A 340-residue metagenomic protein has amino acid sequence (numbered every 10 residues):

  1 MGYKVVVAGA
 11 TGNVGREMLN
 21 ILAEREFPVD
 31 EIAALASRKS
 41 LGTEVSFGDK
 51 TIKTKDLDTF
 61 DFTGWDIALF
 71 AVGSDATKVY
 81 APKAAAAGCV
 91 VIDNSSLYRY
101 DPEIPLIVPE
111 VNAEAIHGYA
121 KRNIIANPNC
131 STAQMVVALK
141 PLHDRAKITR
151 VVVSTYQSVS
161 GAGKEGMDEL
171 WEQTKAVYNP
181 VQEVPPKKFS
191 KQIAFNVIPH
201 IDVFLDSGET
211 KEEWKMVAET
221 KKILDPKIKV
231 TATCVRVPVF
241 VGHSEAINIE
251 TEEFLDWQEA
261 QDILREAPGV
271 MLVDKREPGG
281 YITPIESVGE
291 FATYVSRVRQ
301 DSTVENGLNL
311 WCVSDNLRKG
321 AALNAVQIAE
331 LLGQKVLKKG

Functional and structural regions predicted by a protein language model:
M1-I193, K229, T293-Y294, V298-V304 (+3 more regions): N-terminal Rossmann-like NAD(P) cofactor-binding subdomain of oxidoreductases, focused on the glycine-rich
A68, V159-G340: Charged docking surfaces used in two-component/phosphorelay signaling
